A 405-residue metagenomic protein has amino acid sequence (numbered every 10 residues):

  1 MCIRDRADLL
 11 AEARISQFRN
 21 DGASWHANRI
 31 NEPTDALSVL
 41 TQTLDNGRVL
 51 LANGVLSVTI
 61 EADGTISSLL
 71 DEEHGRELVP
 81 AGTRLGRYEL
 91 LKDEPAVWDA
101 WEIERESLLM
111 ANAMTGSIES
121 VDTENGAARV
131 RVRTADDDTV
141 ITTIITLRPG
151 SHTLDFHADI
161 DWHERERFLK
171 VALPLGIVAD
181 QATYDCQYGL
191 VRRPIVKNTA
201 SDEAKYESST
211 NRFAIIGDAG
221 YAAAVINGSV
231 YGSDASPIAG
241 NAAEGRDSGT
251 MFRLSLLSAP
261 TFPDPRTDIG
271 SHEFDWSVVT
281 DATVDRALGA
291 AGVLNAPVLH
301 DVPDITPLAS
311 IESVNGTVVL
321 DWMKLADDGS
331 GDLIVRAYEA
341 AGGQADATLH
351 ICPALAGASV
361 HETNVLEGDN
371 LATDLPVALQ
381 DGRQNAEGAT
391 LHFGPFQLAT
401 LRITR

Functional and structural regions predicted by a protein language model:
R4-R405: C-terminal (or distal) subdomains of carbohydrate-active enzymes
